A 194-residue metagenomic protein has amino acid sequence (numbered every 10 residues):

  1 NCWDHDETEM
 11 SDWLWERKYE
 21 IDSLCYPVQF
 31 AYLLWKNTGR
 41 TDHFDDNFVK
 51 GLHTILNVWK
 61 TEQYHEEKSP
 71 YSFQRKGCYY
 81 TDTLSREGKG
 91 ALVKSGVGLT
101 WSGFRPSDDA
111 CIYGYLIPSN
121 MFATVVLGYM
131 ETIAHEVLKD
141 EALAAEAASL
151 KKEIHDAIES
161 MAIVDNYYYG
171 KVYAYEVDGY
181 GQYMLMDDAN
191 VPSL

Functional and structural regions predicted by a protein language model:
N1-D82: Aromatic-rich carbohydrate-recognition surfaces in CAZymes
Y26-D42, M121-D140, L194: Well-ordered alpha-helical scaffold segments within catalytic/enzyme domains
H53-T124, E136-V137, A145-L194: Extended ligand-binding clefts on enzyme/binding-domain cores
